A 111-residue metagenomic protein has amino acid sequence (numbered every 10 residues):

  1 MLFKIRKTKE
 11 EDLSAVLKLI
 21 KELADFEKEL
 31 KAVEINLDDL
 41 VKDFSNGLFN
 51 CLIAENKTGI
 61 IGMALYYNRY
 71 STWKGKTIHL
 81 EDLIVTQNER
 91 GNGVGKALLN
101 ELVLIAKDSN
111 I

Functional and structural regions predicted by a protein language model:
F3, K7-G75, L99, I105 (+1 more regions): Acetyl-CoA-dependent GNAT
K28, R90-G91: A generic structural signal for short
T72, N88-E89: Active-site-proximal flexible loops/turns
K76-Q87: Conserved acetyl-CoA binding element of GNAT-fold acetyltransferases
V85, G91-L104: Conserved acetyl-CoA-binding loop-helix of GNAT-fold acetyltransferases
